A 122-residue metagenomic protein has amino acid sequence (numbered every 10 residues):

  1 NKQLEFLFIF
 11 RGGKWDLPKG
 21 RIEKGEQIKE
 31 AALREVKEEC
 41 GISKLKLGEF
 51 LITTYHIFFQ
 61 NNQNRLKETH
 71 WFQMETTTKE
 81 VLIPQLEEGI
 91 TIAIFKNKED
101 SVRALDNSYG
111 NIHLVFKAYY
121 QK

Functional and structural regions predicted by a protein language model:
N1-P18: N-terminal strand-loop-strand
N1-Q3, E75-E80, K98-D100: Short loop segments at secondary-structure junctions
L7, Q63-N64, L82-L86: Short secondary-structure boundary/capping segments
F8, W71-Q73, F95: Conserved hydrophobic/aromatic beta-strand scaffold that supports enzyme active sites
G12-W15, V81-K122: Nudix hydrolase/Nudix homology domain
L17-L51: The catalytic Nudix box helix
I22, T76, I90: Hydrophobic pocket-lining residues within nucleotide cofactor-binding pockets
G41-E80: Active-site segment of metal-dependent pyrophosphate-handling enzymes, primarily the Nudix hydrolase catalytic core
